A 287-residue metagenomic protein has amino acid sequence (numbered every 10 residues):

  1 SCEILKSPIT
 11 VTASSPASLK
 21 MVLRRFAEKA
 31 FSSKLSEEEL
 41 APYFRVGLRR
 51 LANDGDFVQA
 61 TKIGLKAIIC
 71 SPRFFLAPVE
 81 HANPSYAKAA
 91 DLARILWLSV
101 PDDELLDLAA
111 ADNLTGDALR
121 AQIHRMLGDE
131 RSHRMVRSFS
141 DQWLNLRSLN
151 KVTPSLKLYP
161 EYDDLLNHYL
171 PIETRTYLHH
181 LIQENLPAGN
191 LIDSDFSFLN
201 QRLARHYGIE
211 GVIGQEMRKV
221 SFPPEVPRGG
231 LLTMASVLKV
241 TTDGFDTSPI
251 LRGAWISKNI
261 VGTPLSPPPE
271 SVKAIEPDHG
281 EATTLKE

Functional and structural regions predicted by a protein language model:
S1-E287: Active-site substrate-binding loop specific to GH73 endo-beta-N-acetylglucosaminidase modules in bacterial autolysins
